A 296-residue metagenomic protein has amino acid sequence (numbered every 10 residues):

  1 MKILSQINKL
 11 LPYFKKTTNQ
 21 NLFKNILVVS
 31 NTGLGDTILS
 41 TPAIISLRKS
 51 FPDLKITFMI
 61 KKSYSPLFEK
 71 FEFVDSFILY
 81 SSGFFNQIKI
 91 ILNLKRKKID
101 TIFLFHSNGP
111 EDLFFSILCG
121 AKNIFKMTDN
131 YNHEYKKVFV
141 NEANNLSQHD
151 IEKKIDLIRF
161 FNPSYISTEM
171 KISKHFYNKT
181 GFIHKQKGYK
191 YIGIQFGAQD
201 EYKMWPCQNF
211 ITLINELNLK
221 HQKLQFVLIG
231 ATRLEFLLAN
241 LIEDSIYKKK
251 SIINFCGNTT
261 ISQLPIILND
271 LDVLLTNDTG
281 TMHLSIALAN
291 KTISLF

Functional and structural regions predicted by a protein language model:
M1-F296: Catalytic machinery of carbohydrate-active enzymes, primarily nucleotide-sugar-dependent glycosyltransferases
